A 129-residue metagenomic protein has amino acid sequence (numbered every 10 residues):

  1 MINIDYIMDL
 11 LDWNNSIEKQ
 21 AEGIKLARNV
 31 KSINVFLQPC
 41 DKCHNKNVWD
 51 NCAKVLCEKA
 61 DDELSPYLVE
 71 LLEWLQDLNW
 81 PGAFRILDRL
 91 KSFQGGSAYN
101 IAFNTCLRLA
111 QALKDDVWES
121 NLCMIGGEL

Functional and structural regions predicted by a protein language model:
M1-K25: N-terminal "cap/leader" segments of large eukaryotic alpha-helical scaffolds
M1-L10, V30-D41, D61-W74, G96-R108: Amphipathic alpha-helical scaffolding segments comprising HEAT/armadillo-like alpha-solenoid repeats
I2-Y6, N15, I33-N45, N51 (+4 more regions): Alpha-helical scaffold segments
E18-N29, W49-D62, E73-D77, P81-F93 (+1 more regions): Structural detector for internal amphipathic alpha-helices that build alpha-solenoid repeat scaffolds
